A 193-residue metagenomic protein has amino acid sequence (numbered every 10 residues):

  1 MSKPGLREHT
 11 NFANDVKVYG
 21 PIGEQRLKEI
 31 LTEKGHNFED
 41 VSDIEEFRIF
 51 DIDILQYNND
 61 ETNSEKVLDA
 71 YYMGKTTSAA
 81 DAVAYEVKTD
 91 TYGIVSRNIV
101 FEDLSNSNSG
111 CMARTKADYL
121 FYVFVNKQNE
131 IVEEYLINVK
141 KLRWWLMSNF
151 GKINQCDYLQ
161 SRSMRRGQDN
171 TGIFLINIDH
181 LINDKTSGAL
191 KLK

Functional and structural regions predicted by a protein language model:
M1-N59, T91-Y92: Acidic-basic catalytic patches of nuclease active cores, encompassing PD-(D/E)XK and other metal-cofactor nuclease
K3, N11, E33, Y57 (+3 more regions): Non-catalytic C-terminal interaction segments of nucleic acid-processing enzymes
T10-N14, E39-D40, F47, K88-E134: Catalytic cores of nucleic-acid endonucleases
L31, I54, A70-G93: Conserved catalytic cores of phosphodiester-cleaving nucleases, focusing on short active-site segments
L55-T62, E102-N106: Short, solvent-exposed secondary-structure boundary motifs
T62, Y71-T77, G110-R114: Short, conserved, surface-exposed binding loops centered on an aromatic residue
K66: Beta-rich catalytic cores
